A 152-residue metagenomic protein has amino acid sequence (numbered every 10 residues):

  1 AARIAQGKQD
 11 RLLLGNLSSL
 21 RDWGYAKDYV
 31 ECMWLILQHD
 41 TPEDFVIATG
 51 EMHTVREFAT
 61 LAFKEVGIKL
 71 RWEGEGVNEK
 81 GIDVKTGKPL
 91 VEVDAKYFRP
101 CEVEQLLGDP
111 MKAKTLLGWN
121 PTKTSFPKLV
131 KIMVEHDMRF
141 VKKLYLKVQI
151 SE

Functional and structural regions predicted by a protein language model:
A1-E152: C-terminal substrate-binding subdomain of Rossmann-fold SDR/epimerase-dehydratase oxidoreductases
